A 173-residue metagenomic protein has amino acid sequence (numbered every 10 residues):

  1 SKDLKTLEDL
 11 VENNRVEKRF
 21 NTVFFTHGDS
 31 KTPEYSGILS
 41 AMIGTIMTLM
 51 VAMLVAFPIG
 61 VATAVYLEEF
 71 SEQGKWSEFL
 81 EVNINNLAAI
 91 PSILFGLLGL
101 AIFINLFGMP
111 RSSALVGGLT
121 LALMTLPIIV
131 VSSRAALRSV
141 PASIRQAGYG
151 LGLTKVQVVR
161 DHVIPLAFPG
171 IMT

Functional and structural regions predicted by a protein language model:
S1-E34: Membrane-topology segments of multi-pass transport proteins
S36-V65, I164: Transmembrane alpha-helix signature in integral membrane proteins
A41, T45, V82-N85, A89 (+2 more regions): Residue-level signal for discrete positions within transmembrane alpha-helices of multi-pass small-molecule
A52-I84, L97, N105: Transmembrane-helix boundary motif in ABC transporter permease subunits
P58-T63, V116, L123-I144: Membrane-embedded alpha-helices of multi-pass transport/permease systems
N85-L121: Generic hydrophobic transmembrane alpha-helix motif, especially the helices
S132, P141, K155-T173: Transmembrane alpha-helices
